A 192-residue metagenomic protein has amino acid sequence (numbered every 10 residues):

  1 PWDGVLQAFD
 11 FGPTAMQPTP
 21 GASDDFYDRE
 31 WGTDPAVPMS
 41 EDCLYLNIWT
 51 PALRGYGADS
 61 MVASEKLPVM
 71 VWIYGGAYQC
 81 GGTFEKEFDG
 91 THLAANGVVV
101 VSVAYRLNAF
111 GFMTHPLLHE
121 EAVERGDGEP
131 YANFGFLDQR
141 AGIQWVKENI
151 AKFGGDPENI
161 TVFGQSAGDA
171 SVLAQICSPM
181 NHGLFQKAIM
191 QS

Functional and structural regions predicted by a protein language model:
P1-F134, P157: Non-catalytic accessory segments of hydrolases
P68, N133-F134, V146, F153-S166: Alpha/beta-hydrolase fold nucleophile elbow
G75, F134-D138, S166-D169: Active-site loop->helix "elbow" adjoining a glycine-rich segment at hydrolase catalytic centers
N108, I150-A151: Conserved hydrophobic residues forming the short capping helix/wall of the S-adenosyl-L-methionine
Q139-K147: Short, well-ordered amphipathic alpha-helical segments that serve as non-catalytic structural scaffolds within diverse
A151, E158-S192: Primarily recognizes the serine-hydrolase "nucleophile elbow" in alpha/beta-hydrolase and SGNH/GDSL folds
